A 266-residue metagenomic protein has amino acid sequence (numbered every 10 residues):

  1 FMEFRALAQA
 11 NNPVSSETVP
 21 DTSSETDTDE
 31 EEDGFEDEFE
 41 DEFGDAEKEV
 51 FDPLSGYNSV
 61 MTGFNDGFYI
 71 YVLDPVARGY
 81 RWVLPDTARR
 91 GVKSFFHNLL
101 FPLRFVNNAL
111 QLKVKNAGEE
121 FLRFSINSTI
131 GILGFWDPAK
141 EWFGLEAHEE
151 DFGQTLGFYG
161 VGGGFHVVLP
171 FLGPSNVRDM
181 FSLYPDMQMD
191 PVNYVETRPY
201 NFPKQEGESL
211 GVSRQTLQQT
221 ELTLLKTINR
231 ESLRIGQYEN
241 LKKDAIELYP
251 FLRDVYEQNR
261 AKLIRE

Functional and structural regions predicted by a protein language model:
F1-E3, M180: Hydrophobic membrane-targeting alpha-helices
F4-L112, K204-E266: N-terminal targeting leaders of membrane proteins
W82, W136, W142, Y194-V195: A residue-identity detector for tryptophan
K93, K113, E141, D190-P191 (+1 more regions): Short, intrinsically disordered/low-complexity patches at protein termini and at juxtamembrane boundaries
S94-V177: Mid-length scaffold segments of soluble, non-membrane domains
L133, S175-N176, P191-V192, R260-L263: Alpha-helix capping/termination and helix-coil
H148-S213: A contiguous pocket-lining binding segment that forms or flanks enzyme active sites
